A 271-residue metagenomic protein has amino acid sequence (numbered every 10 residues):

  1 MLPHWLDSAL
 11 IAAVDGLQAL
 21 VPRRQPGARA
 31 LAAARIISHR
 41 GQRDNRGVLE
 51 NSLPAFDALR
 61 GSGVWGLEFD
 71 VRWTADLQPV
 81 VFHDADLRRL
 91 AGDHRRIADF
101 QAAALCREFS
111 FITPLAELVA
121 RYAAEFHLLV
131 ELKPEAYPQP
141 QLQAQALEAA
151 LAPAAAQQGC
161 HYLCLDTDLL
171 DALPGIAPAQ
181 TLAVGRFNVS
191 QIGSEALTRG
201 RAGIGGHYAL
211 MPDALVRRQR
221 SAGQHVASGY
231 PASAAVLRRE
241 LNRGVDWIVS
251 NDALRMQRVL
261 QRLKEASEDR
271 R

Functional and structural regions predicted by a protein language model:
M1-R271: Phosphate-group recognition and catalysis centered on beta-loop-alpha active-site segments
